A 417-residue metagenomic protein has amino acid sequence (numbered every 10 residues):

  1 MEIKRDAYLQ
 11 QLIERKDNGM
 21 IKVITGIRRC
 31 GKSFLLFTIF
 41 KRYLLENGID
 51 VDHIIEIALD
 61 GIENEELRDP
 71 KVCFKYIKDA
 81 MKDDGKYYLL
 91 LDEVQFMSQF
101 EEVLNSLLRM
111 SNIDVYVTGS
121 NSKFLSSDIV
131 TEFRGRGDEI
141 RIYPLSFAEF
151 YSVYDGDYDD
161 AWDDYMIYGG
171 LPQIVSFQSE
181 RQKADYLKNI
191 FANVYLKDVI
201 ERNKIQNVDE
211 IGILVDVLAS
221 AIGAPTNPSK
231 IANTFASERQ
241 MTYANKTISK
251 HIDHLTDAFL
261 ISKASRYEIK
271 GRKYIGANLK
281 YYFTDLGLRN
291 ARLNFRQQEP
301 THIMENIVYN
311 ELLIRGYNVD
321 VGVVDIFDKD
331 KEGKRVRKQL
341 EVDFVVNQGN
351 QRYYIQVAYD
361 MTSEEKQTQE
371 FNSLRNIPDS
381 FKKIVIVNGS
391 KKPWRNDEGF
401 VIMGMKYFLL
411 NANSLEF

Functional and structural regions predicted by a protein language model:
E2, A148-D325: Interdomain hinge/linker elements that couple catalytic modules in large macromolecular machines
E2, T25, F34, L45 (+4 more regions): A cross-kingdom feature that marks ATP-driven nucleic-acid transaction machinery
E2-G19: Pre-Walker A adenine-sensing motif
L35, I39: Hydrophobic positions on the alpha1 helix immediately C-terminal to the Walker A/P-loop
I55-G85: Short glycine-rich substrate-engagement loop in P-loop NTPases that contacts/grips substrate
K82-F100: Conserved P-loop NTPase "ATPase switch" module shared by AAA+ and STAND
D114-S120, R141: Structural recognition of the conserved hydrophobic beta-strand(s) that form the central parallel beta-sheet of P-loop
K123-D138, V153-D155: Short regulatory helix/loop adjacent to the ATP-binding pocket of P-loop NTPases
